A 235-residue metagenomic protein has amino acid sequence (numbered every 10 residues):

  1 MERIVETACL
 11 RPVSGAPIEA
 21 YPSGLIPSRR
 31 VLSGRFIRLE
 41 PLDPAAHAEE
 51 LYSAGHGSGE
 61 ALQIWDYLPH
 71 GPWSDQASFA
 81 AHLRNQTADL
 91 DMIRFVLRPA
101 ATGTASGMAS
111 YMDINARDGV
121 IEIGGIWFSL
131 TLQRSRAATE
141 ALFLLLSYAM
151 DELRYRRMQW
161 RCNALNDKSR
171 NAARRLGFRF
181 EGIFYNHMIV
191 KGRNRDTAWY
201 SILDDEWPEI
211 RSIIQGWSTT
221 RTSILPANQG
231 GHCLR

Functional and structural regions predicted by a protein language model:
M1-S135, Y148, E152, R193-R235: GNAT-family acyltransferases
A138: Glycine-rich acyl-CoA binding loop
D151-R161: Conserved GNAT acetyl-CoA-binding A-motif
W160-S169: Conserved beta-strand-loop-alpha-helix junction that forms the acyl-donor binding cleft
A172-A173, Y200: Conserved active-site tyrosine of GNAT-family acetyltransferases
R179-R193: Conserved catalytic-core motifs of GNAT/GCN5-like acyltransferases
